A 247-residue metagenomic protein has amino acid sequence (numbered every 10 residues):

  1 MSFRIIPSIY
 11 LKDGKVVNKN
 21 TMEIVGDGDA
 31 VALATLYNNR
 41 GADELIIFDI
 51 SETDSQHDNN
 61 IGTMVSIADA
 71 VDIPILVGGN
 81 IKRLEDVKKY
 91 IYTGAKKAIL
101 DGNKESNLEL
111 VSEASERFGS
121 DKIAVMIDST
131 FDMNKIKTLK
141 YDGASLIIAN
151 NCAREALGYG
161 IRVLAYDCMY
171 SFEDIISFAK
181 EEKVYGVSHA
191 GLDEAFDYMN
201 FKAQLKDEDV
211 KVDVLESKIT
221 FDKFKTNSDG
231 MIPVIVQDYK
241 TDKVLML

Functional and structural regions predicted by a protein language model:
M1-I73, I81-E85, K89, D121-V125 (+1 more regions): Conserved N-terminal beta1-alpha1 strand-loop-helix module at the mouth
F3-I5, S51-A68, K82-K88, L100-K122 (+3 more regions): Active-site-adjacent beta->alpha loops and helix N-cap segments on the catalytic face of soluble alpha/beta enzymes
S8, G78, D101, M126 (+2 more regions): Generic beta-sheet signal
E44-L45, A98, L146-I147, Y185-A190: Hydrophobic residues within beta-strands of alpha/beta enzymes
V71-G94, D132-D142, R154-V187, F196: Catalytic cores of alpha/beta
N103, V111-S112, A124-S129, I136-L139 (+5 more regions): Conserved mixed alpha/beta catalytic, RNA-binding, or beta-rich assembly cores of soluble enzyme, regulatory
Y141-G143, A156, E173-I175, K180-E182 (+1 more regions): Flexible "arm" and connector segments at domain edges
